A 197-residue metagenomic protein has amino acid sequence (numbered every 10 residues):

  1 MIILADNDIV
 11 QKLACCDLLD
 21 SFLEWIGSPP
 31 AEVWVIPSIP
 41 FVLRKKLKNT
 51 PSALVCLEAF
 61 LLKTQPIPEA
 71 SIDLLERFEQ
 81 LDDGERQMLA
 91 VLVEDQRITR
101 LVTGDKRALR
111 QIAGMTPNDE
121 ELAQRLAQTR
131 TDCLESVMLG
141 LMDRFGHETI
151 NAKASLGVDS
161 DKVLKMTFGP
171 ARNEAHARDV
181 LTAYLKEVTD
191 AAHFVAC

Functional and structural regions predicted by a protein language model:
M1-A5, L13-S52, L81-R86, E94-R97 (+1 more regions): Feature 3881 marks metal-assisted phosphotransfer/nuclease machinery and their flanking interaction elements
D6-N7, G104-D105: Glycine-rich beta-strand-to-loop/alpha-helix junction loops that act as flexible
V10, R107-A108: Catalytic metal-binding/acid-base residues of hydrolase active sites
S28-E32, S52-I67, D73-Q80: Long, hydrophobic N-terminal alpha-helical segment
P66-G104: Ordered, amphipathic secondary-structure segments that act as subunit-interaction surfaces in large macromolecular
